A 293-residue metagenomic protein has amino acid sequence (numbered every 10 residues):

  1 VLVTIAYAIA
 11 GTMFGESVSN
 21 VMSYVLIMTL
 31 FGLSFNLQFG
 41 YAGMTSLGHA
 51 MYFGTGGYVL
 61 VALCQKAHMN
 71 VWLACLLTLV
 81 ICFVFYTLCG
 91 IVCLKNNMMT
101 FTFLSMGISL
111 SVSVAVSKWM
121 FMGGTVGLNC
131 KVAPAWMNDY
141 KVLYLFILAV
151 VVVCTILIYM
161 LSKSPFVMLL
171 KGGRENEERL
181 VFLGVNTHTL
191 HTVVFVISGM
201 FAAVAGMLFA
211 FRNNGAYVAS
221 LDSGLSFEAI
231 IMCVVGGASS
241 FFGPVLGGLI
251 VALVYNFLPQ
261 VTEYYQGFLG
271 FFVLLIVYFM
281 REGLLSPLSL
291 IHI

Functional and structural regions predicted by a protein language model:
V1-I5, E175, F182-T189, L258-I293: Cytosolic-side transmembrane-helix boundaries in multi-pass membrane proteins
G11-A67, V92-F101, L170-F182, N186 (+1 more regions): Single transmembrane alpha-helix segments in multi-pass membrane proteins
V21-M22, L26, M51, W72-V80 (+6 more regions): Hydrophobic alpha-helical transmembrane segments
M28, G57-Y58, C82-F83, M106-S111 (+8 more regions): Residue-level recognition of pore/gate-forming positions within transmembrane alpha-helices of multi-pass
A67-L110, L246-G248: Alpha-helical transmembrane segments within multi-pass membrane transporters and channels
L76, T192-L274, Y278-F279: Transmembrane alpha-helical segments in multi-pass inner-membrane proteins
I108-D139, V167, E282-P287: Extracellular/periplasmic helix-loop junction at the C-terminal end of a transmembrane helix in multi-pass membrane
N138-Y217: Helix-loop-helix "hairpin" substructures at the membrane interface of multi-pass membrane proteins
